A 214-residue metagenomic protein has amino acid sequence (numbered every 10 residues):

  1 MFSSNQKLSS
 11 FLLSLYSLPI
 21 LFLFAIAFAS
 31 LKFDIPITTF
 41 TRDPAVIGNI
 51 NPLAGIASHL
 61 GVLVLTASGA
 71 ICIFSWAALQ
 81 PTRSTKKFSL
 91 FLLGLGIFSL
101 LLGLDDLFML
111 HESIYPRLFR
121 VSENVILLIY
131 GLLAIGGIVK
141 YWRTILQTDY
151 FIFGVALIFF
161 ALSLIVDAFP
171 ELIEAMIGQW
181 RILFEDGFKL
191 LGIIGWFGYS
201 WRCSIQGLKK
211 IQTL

Functional and structural regions predicted by a protein language model:
F2-I20, C72, L146-G154: Alpha-helical transmembrane segments and their helix-start/interface "positive-inside/aromatic belt" motifs in integral
Y16-T39, D167: Alpha-helical transmembrane segments of multi-pass membrane proteins
A29-D34, L107-Y115, I165-M176: Juxtamembrane "helix-exit" motif on the non-cytosolic side of transmembrane helices
A45-L60, P116-V125, Q179-L191: Short aromatic-rich membrane-water interface segments that cap or initiate transmembrane helices in multi-pass membrane
A70-F74, I129-T148, S200: Alpha-helical transmembrane segments in multipass membrane proteins, preferentially the mid-helix core
A77-S89, K140-I152: Membrane-interface helix-boundary motifs at transmembrane edges
F91-S99, Q147-E171: Alpha-helical transmembrane segments of multi-pass integral membrane proteins
L93, L100-V139: Membrane-proximal helix-loop-helix units in multi-pass membrane proteins
